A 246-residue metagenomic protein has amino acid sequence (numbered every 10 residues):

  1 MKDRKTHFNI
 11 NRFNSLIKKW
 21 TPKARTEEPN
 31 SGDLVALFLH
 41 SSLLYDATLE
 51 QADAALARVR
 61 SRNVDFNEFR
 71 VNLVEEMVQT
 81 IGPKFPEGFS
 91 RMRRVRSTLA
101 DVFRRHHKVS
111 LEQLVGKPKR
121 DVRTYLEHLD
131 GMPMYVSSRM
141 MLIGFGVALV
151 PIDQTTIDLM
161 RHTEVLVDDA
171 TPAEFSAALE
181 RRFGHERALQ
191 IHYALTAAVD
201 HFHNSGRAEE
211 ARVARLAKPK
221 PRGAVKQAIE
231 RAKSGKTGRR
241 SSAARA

Functional and structural regions predicted by a protein language model:
M1-G116, E186-R187, Y193-A246: N-terminal polyanion-binding entry modules of DNA glycosylases/AP lyases and select other DNA-binding proteins
L37-L43, P118-E164, F175: Catalytic DNA-binding helix-loop module of base-excision-repair DNA glycosylases/AP lyases
L49, P86, G146-V150, V165 (+1 more regions): Alpha-helix boundary/capping and short turn/kink residues
V64-D65, L111, L166-A173: Short, charged, surface-exposed loops that flank catalytic or proteolytic processing sites
H106-V109, M134-V136, V150-I152, V167-A170 (+1 more regions): Short, structured loop/turn "capping" segments at alpha-beta junctions
E174-R181: Accessory, usually C-terminal, subdomains that scaffold auxiliary metal cofactors
